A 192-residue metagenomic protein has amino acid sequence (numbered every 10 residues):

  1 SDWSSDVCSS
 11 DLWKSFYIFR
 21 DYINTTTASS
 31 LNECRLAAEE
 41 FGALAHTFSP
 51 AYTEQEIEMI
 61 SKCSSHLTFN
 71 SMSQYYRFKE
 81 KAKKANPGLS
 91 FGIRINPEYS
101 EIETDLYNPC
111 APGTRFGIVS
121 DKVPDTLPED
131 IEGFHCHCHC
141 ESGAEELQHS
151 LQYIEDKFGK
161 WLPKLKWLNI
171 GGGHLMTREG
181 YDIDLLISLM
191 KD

Functional and structural regions predicted by a protein language model:
D2-S9: Short, small-residue-biased leader/transition segments that mark boundaries at the very start of proteins
S10-W167, L189: Active-site-proximal beta-alpha core segment in soluble small-molecule metabolic enzymes
I170: Structured binding elements
G173-D192: Anionic-ligand-binding alpha/beta catalytic cores of soluble enzymes and soluble regulatory domains that recognize
